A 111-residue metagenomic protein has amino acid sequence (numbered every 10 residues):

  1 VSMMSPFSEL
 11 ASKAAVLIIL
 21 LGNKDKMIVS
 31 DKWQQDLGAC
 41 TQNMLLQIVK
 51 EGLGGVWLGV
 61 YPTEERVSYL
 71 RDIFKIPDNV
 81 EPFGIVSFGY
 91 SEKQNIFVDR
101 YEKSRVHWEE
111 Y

Functional and structural regions predicted by a protein language model:
V1-Y111: Acidic, surface-exposed loops and disordered segments
